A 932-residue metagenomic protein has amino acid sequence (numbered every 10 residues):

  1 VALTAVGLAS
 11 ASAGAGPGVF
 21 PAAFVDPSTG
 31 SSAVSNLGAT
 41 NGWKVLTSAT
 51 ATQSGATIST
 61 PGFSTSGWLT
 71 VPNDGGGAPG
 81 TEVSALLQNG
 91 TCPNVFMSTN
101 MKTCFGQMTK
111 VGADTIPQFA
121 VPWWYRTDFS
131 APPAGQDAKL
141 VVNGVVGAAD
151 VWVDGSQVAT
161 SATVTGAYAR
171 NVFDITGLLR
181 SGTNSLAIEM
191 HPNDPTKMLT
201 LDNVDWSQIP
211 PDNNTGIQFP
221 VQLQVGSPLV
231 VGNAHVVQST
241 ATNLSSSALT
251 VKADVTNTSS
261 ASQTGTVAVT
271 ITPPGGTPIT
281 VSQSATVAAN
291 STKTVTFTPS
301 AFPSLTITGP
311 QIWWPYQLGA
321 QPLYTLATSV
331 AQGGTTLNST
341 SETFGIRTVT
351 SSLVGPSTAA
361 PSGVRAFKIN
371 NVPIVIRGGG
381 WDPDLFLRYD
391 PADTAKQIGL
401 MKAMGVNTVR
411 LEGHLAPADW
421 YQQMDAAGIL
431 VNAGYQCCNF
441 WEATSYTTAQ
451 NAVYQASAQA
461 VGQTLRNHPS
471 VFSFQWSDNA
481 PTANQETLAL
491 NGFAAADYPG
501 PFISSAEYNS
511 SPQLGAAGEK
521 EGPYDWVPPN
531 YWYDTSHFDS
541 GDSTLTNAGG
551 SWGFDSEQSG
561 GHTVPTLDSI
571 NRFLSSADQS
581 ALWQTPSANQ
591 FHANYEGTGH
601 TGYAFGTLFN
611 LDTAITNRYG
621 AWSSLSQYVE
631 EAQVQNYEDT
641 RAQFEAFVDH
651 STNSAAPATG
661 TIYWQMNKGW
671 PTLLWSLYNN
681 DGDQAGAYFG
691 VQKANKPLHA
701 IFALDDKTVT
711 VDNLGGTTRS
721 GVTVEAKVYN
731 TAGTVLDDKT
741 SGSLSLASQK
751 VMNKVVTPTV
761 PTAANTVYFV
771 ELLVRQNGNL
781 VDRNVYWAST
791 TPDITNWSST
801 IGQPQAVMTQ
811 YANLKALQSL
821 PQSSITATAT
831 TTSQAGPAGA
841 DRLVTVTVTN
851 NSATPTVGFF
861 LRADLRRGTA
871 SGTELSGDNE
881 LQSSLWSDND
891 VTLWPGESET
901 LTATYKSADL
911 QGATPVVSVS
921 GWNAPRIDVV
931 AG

Functional and structural regions predicted by a protein language model:
G14-Q107, A187-M198, I217, L223 (+2 more regions): Accessory carbohydrate-binding/adhesion or oligomerization-edge regions at the termini of glycan-active proteins
G16, P27-G30, T47-A49, G77-A78 (+2 more regions): Accessory beta-strand-rich segments of carbohydrate-active enzymes
S35-A51, V145, N213-G216, D542-S720 (+2 more regions): Substrate-binding clefts and catalytic carboxylate motifs of secreted carbohydrate-active enzymes
G80-D128, Q136-V141, G147-W152, A162 (+5 more regions): Active-site-adjacent substrate/metal-binding segments within catalytic domains of carbohydrate-active enzymes
V153, S246-V287, K293-V295, K707-S745 (+3 more regions): Beta-strand-rich binding/interaction modules
T280-P310, G733-A764, D878-A908: Intrinsically disordered, low-complexity Pro/Gly/Ser/Thr-rich segments with frequent PxxP/GP/PP motifs and embedded
I307-T340, P758-Y811, T904-G932: Terminal connector regions
T408-T598, Q635, D639, H650 (+2 more regions): Substrate-binding/catalytic cleft of secreted carbohydrate-active enzymes, primarily glycoside hydrolases
